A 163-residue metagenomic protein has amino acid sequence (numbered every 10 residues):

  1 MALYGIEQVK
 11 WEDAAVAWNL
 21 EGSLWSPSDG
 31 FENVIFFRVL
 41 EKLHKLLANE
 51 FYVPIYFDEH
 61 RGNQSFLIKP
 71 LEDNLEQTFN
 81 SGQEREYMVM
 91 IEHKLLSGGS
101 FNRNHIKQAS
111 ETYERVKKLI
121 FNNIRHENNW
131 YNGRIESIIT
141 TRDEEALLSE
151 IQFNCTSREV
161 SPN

Functional and structural regions predicted by a protein language model:
A2-Y56, E72-N163: Charged, amphipathic alpha-helical segments and their flanking helix caps
E59-R61: Short, glycine-/polar-rich solvent-exposed loops and beta-turns at beta-strand/coil boundaries
N63-E72: A short, hydrophobic beta-strand-centered structural micro-motif
